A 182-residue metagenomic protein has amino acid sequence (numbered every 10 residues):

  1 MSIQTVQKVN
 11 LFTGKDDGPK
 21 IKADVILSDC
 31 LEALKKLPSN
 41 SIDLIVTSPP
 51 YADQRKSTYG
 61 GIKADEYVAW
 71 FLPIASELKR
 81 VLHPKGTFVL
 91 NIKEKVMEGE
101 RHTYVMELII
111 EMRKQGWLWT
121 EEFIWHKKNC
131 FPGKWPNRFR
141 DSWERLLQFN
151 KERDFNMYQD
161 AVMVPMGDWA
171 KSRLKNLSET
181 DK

Functional and structural regions predicted by a protein language model:
S2-K182: Core catalytic lobe of class I
